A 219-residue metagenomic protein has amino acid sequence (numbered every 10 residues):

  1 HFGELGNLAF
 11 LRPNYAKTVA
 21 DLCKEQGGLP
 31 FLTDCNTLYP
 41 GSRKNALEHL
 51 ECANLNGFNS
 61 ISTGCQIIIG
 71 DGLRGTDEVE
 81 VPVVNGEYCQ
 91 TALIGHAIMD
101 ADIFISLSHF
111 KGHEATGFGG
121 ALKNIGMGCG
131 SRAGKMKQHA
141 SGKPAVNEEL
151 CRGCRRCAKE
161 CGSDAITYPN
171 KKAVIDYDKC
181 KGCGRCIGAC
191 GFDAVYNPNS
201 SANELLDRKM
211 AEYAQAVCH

Functional and structural regions predicted by a protein language model:
G3-H219: Extended, low-polarity segments enriched in aliphatic/aromatic residues
